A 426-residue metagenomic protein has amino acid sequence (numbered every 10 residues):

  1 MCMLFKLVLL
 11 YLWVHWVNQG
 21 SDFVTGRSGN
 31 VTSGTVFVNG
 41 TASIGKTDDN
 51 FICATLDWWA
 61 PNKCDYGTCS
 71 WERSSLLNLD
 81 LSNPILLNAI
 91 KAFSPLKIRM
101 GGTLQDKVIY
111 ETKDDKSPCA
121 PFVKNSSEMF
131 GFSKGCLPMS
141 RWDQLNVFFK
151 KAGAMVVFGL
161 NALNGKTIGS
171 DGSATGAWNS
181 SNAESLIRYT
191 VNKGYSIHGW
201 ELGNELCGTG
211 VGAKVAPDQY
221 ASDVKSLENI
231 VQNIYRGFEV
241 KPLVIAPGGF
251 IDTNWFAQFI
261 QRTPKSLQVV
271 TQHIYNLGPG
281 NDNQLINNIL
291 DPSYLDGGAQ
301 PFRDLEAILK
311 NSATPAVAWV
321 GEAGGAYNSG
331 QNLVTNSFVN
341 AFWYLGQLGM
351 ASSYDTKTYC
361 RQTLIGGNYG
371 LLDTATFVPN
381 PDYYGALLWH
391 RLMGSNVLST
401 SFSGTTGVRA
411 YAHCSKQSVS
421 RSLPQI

Functional and structural regions predicted by a protein language model:
C2-V269, G298-G321, G325-I426: Non-catalytic accessory regions flanking glycosidase/transglycosidase catalytic cores in CAZymes
L206, G210-V215, H273-P301: Substrate-binding/catalytic cleft of secreted carbohydrate-active enzymes, primarily glycoside hydrolases
